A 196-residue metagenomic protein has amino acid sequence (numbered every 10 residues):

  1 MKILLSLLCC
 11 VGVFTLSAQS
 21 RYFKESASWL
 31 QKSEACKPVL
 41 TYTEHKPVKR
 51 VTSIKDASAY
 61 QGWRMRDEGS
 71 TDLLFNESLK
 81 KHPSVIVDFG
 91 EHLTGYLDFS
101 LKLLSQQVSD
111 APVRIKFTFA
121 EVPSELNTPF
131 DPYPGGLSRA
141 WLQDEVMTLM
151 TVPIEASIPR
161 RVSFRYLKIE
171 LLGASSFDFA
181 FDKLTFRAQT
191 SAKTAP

Functional and structural regions predicted by a protein language model:
M1-R21: Bacterial Sec-dependent N-terminal signal peptides
Q19-P196: Extracellular/oxidizing-compartment recognition motifs
